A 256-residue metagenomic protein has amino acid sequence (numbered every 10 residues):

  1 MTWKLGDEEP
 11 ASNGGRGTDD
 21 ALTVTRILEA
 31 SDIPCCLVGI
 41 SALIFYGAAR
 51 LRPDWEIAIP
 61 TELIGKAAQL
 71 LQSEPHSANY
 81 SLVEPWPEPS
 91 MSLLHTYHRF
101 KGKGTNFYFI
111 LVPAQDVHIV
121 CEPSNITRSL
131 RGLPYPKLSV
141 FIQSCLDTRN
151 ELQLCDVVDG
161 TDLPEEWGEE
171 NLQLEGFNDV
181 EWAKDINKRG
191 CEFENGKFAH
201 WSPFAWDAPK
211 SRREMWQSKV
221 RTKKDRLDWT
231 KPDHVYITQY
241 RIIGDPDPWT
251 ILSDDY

Functional and structural regions predicted by a protein language model:
G6-A21, I59-Y97: Metal-dependent nucleotidyltransferase catalytic core
A11, A21, A30, A42 (+8 more regions): A sequence-composition feature that detects small, non-aromatic residues
D20-A68, T230-P232, Y236-Q239, T250 (+1 more regions): Active-site nucleotide-donor binding segment shared across nucleotidyl transfer reactions
L51-P53, S73-S77, T127-S129: Generic alpha-helical propensity signal that fires on short helical segments and nearby coil/disordered stretches
S90-Y256: Catalytic cores of NTP-dependent nucleotidyl/adenyl transfer enzymes across multiple folds
